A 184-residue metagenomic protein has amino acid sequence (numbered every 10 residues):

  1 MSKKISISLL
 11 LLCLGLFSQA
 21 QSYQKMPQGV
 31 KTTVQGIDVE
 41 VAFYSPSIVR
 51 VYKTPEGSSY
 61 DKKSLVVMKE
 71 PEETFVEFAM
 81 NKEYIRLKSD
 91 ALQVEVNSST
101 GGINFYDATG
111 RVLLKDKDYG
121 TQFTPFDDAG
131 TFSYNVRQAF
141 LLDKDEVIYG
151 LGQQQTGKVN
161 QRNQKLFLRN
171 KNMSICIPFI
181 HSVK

Functional and structural regions predicted by a protein language model:
M1-I7: Bacterial N-terminal signal peptides that target proteins for export
S2, Q19-K184: N-terminal accessory segment at the very beginning of proteins
I7-S8, T54: General helical structural elements
L9-L10, L113: A ubiquitous, low-specificity "background" feature that marks scattered single residues across proteins without
L11-Q19: Hydrophobic h-region of N-terminal signal peptides that target proteins for export in Gram-negative bacteria
